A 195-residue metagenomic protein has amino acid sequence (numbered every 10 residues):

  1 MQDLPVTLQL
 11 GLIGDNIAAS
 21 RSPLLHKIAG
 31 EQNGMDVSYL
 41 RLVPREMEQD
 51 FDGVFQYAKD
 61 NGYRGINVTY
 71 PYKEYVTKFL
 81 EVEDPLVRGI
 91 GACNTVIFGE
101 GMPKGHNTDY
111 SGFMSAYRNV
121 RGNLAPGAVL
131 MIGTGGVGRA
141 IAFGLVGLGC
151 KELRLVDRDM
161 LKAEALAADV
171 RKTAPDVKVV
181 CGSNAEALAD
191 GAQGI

Functional and structural regions predicted by a protein language model:
D3-G122: Phosphate/diphosphate ligand-binding glycine-rich loop within oxidoreductases
G14, N107, Y117-R118, A125-C150 (+1 more regions): Glycine-rich adenosine-cofactor-binding loop
Q32-M35, G149, K172-D176: Short helix-capping segments at alpha-helix termini
L40, L153-R154: Conserved beta-strand positions in the Rossmann-like core of class I SAM-dependent methyltransferases
L130, Q193-I195: Short SAM/SAH-binding signature in class I
L161-D169: Short alpha-helix adjacent to the SAM-binding motif of class I
A174-Q193: Short acidic low-complexity segments
